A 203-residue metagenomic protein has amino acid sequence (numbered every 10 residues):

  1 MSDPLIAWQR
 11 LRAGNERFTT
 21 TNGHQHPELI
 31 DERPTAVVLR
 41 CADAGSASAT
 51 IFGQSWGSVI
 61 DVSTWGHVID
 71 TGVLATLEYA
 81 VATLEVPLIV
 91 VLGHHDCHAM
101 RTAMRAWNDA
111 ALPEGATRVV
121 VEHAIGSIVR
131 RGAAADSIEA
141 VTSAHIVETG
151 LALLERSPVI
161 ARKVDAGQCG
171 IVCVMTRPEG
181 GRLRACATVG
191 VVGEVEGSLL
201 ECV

Functional and structural regions predicted by a protein language model:
M1-R33, G57, G66-A75, V81-L84 (+1 more regions): Divalent-metal-activated hydrolytic enzyme cores
T35-M100: Small-residue-enriched, tightly packed secondary-structure blocks
